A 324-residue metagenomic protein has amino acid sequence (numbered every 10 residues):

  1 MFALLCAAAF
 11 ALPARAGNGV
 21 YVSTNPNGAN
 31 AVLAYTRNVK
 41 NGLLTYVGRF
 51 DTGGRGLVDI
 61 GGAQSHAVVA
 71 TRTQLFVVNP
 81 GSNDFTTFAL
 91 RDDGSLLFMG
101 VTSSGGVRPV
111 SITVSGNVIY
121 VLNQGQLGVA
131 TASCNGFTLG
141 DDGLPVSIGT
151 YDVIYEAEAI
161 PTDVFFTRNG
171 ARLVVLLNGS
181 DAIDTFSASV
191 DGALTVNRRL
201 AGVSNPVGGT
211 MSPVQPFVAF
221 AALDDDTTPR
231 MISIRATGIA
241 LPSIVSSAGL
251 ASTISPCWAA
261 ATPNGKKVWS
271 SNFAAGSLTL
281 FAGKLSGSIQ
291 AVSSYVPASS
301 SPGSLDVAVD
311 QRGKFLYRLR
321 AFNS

Functional and structural regions predicted by a protein language model:
A16-R37, F50-T73: Beta-strand-rich domains and repeat architectures in extracellular enzymes and scaffolds, especially beta-propellers
G19-S23, Q74-V77, V118-V121, R172-V175 (+3 more regions): Conserved beta-propeller blade signature
N25-N27, R37, P80, Q124-V129 (+8 more regions): Short loop/turn segments immediately following the C-termini of beta-strands
A29-L33, D84-T86, V129-N135, D181-T185 (+3 more regions): Structural motif
Y35-L43, F88-S95, G136-P145, T185-A193 (+2 more regions): Short loop/turn segments immediately following beta-strands, especially the blade-tip and inter-blade linker loops
T45-D59, L97-S103, V146-Y155, G192-A201 (+2 more regions): A short beta-strand motif characteristic of beta-propeller blades
G53-T71, S104-V118, V153-R172, A201-A219 (+3 more regions): Beta-rich, blade/repeat-based domains predominating in secreted/periplasmic proteins but also intracellular
S95-T167: Asp-box/WD-like beta-propeller blade repeats and closely related beta-sheet repeat scaffolds
